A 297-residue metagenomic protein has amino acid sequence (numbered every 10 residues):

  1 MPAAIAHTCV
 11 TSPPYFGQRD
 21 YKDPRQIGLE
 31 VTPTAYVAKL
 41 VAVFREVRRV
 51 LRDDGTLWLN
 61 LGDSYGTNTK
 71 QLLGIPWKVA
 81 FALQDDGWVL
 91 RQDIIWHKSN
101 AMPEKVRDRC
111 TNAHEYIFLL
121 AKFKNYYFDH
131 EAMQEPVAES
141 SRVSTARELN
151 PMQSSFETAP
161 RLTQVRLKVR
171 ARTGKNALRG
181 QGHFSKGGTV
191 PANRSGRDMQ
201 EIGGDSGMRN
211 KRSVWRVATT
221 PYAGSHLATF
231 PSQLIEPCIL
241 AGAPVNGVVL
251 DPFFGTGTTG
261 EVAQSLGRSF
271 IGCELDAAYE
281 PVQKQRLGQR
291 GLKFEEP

Functional and structural regions predicted by a protein language model:
M1-L292: Core catalytic lobe of class I
F294-P297: Acidic, low-complexity intrinsically disordered tails
